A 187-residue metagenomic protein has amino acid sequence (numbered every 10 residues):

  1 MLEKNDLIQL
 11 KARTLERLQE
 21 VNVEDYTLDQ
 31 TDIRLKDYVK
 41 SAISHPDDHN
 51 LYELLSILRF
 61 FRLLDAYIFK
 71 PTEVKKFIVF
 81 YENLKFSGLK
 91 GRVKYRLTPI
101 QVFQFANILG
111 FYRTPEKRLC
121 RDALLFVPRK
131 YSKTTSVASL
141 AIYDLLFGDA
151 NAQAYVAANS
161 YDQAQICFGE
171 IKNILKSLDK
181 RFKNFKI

Functional and structural regions predicted by a protein language model:
L2-I187: Phosphate/NTP-binding elements of NTP-utilizing enzymes
